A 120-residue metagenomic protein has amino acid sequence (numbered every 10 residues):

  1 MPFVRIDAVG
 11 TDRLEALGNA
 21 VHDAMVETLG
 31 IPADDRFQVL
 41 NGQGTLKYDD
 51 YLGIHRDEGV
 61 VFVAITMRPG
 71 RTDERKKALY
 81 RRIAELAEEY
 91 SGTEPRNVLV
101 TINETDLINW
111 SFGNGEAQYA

Functional and structural regions predicted by a protein language model:
M1-A120: Interaction-mediating elements
